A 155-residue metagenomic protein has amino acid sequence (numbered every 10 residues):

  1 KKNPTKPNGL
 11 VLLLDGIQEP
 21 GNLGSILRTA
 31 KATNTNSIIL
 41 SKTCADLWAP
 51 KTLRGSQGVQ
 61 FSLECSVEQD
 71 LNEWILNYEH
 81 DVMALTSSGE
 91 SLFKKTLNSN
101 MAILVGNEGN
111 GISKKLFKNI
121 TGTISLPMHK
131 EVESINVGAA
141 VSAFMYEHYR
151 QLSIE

Functional and structural regions predicted by a protein language model:
K1-S88: RNA substrate-binding interface of SAM-dependent RNA methyltransferases
I17, I26, I38-I39, I75 (+7 more regions): Weak global preference for isoleucine
P20, D46, G89-S91, N110-I112 (+1 more regions): Glycine-rich nucleotide phosphate-binding loop and flanking beta-alpha elements of Rossmann-like dinucleotide-binding
K31-T33, C44-F61, K114-E155: Structured adenosyl-cofactor binding patch, chiefly the S-adenosyl-L-methionine
V67-E73, E79, M83-N98, E133-S142 (+1 more regions): A broadly tuned preference for mixed-charge, low-complexity surface segments
M83-V132: Active-site/ligand-binding-proximal alpha/beta "capping" segment
